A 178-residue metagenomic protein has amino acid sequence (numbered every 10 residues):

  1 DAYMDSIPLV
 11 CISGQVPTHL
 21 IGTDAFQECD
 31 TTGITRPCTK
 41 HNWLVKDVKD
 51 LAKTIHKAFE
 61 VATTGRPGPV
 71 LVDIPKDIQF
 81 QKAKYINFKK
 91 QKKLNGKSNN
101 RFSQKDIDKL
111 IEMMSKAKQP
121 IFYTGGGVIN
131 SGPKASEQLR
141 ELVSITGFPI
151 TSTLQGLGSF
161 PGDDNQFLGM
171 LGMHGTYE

Functional and structural regions predicted by a protein language model:
D1-E178: N-terminal alpha/beta PP-like core and its mobile active-site loop of ThDP/TPP-dependent enzymes
